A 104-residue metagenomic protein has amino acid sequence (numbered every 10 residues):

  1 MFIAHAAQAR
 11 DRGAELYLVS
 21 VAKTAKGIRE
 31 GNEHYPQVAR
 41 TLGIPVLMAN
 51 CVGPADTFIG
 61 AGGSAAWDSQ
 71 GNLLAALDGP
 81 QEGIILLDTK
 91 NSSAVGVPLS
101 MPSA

Functional and structural regions predicted by a protein language model:
M1-L42, M48: Active-site beta-loop-alpha substructure in enzyme catalytic cores, prototypically the cysteine-centered nucleophile
Q37-V38, C51-A104: C-terminal beta-strand edge segments of enzyme domains
